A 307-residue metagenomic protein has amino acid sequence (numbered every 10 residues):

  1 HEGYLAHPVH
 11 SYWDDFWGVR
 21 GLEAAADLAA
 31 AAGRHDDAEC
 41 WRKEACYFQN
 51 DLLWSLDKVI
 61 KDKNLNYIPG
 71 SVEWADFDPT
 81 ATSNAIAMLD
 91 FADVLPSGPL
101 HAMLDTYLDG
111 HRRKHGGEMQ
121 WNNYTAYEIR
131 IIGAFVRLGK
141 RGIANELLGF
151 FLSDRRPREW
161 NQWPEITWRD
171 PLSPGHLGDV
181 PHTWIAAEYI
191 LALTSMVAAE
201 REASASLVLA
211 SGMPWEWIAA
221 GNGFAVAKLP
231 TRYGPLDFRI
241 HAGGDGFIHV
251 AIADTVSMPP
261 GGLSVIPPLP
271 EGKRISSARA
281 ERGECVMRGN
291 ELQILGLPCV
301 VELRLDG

Functional and structural regions predicted by a protein language model:
H1-Y4: A short, charged helix-loop
H7, W74, Q120, A227-L229 (+1 more regions): Residues embedded in well-ordered secondary-structure elements
V9, F16, R20-A24, A31 (+3 more regions): Active-site core of glycosidic bond-cleaving carbohydrate-active enzymes
A26-A30, V286-M287: Short amphipathic alpha-helical segments with coiled-coil-like heptad repeat character
H35: Catalytic-domain carbohydrate-binding cleft regions of carbohydrate-active enzymes
L52-I60: Low-complexity, Ser/Thr/Pro/Gly-enriched N-terminal "stalk/linker" regions
G142-G307: Non-catalytic C-terminal accessory modules of carbohydrate-active enzymes
